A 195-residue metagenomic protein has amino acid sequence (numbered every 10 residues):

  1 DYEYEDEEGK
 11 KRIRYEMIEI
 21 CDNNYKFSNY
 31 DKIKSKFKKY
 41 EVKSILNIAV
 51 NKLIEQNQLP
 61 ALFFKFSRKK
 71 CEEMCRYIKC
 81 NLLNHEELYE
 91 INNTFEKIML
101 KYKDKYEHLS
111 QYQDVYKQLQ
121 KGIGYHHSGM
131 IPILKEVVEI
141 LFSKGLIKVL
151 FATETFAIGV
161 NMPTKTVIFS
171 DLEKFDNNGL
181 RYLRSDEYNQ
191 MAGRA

Functional and structural regions predicted by a protein language model:
E7-D31, E41, L46-V50, F64 (+2 more regions): Conserved C-terminal RecA-like helicase domain
S35, A61, D171-N178: Short hinge/gating elements
E55-Q56, S143-K144, V160-N161: Intrinsically disordered, low-complexity regulatory regions enriched in Ser/Pro/Gly/Thr and acidic residues
Q56-L59, K121: Inter-lobe coupling/hinge region of RecA-like P-loop helicase motors
I123, G159, G193: Active-site glycine-centered loops adjacent to acidic/histidine catalytic or metal-binding residues that shape
K148-K174: A short beta-strand element within the Helicase C-terminal
K174-A195: Conserved SF2 helicase motif VI
